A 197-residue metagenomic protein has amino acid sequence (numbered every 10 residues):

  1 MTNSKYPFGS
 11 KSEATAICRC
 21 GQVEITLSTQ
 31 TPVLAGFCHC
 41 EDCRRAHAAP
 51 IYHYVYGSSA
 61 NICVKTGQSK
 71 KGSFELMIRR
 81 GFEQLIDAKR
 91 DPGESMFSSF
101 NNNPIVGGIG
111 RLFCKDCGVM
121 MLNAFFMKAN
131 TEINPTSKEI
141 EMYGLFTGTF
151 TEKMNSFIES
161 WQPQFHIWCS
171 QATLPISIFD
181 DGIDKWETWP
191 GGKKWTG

Functional and structural regions predicted by a protein language model:
M1-I17, V23-G197: A short Gly-Trp-Pro
